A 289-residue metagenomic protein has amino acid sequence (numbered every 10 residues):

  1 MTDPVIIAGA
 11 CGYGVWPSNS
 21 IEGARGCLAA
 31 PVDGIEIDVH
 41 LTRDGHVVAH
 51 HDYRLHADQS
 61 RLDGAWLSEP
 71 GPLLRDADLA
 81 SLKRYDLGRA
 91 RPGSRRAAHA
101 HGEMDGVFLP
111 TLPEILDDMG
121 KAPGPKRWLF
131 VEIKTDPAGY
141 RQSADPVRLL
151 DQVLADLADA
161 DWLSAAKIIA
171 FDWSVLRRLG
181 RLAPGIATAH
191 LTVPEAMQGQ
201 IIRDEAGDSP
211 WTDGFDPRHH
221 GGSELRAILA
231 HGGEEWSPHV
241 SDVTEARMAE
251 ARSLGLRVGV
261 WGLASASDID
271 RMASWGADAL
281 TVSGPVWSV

Functional and structural regions predicted by a protein language model:
M1-V289: Phosphate-group recognition and catalysis centered on beta-loop-alpha active-site segments
